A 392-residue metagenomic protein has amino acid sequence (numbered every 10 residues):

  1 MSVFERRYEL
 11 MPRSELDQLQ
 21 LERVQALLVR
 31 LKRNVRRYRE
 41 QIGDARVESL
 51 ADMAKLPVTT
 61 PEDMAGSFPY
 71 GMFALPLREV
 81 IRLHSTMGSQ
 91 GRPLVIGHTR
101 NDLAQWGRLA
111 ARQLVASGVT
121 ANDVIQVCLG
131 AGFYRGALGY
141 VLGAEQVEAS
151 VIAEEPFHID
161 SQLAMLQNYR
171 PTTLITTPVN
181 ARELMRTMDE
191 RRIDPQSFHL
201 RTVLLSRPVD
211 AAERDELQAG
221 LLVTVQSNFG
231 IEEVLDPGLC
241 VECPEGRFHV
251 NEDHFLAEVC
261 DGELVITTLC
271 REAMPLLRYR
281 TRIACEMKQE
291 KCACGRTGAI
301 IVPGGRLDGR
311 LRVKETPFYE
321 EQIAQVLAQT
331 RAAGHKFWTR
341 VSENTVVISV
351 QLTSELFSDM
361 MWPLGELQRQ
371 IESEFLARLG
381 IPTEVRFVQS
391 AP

Functional and structural regions predicted by a protein language model:
M1-S85, G91-R108, R112-A116, N344-S358 (+1 more regions): Nucleotide 5′-phosphate-binding alpha/beta core
E5-R6, P61-G220, Q226, C240 (+3 more regions): Active-site phosphate/ATP/adenylate-binding loop shared across adenylate-forming ligases
L31, T86, I125, L174 (+3 more regions): Residue-level signal for inorganic ion chemistry
R92, L222-V223, I231, A332-A333 (+2 more regions): Short, well-ordered coil loops that connect the C-terminus of an alpha-helix to the N-terminus of a beta-strand
V124-V127, V265, S349: Short, well-ordered beta-strand segments
L174, E272-A273, L277-L379: AMP-binding/adenylate-forming catalytic core of the ANL superfamily
R201, V209-K291: Conserved AMP-binding/adenylate-forming
